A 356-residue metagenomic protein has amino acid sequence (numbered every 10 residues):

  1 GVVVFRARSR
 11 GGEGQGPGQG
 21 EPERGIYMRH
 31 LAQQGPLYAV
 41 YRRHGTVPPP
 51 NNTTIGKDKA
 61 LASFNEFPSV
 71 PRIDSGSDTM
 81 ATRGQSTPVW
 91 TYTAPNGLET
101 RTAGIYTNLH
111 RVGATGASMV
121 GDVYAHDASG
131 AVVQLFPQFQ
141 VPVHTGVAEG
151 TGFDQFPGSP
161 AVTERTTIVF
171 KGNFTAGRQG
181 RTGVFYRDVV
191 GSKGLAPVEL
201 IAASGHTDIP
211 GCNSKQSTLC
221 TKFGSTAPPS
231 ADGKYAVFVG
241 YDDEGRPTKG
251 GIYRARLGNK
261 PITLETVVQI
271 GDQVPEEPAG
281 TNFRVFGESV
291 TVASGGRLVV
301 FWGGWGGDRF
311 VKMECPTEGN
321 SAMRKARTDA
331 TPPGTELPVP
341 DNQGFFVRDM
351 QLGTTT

Functional and structural regions predicted by a protein language model:
G1-T356: Conserved "turn/edge" positions that cap or connect secondary-structure elements within repeat/scaffolded domains
